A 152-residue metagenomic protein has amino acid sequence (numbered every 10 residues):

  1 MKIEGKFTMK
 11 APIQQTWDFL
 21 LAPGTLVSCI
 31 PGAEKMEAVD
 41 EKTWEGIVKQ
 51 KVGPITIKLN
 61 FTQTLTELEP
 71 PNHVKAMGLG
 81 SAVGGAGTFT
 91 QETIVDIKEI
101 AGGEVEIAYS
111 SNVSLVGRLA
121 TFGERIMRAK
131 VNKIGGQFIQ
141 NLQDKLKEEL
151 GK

Functional and structural regions predicted by a protein language model:
M1-K51, K152: Hydrophobic ligand-binding cavity/cleft-lining segments
K2-T8, T43, N60, H73 (+2 more regions): Intrinsic-disorder/low-complexity, polar/charged segments enriched in Ser/Thr/Lys/Arg/Asp/Glu/Gln
G5, E34, N60-E67, G78 (+1 more regions): Hydrophobic/aromatic beta-strand elements that line small-molecule binding cavities or substrate pockets in beta-rich
P12, E41, P70, I100-G103: Short strand-connecting beta-turns/loops that link adjacent beta-strands
T16, L20, L26, L65 (+2 more regions): Hydrophobic pocket/interface hotspot
E37-S81, Q137: Glycine-rich portal/gate segments that line the openings of hydrophobic small-molecule binding cavities
G80-A129: Beta-strand/loop substructures that line and gate deep hydrophobic ligand-binding cavities in soluble
R118-K152: A conserved amphipathic terminal alpha-helix motif
